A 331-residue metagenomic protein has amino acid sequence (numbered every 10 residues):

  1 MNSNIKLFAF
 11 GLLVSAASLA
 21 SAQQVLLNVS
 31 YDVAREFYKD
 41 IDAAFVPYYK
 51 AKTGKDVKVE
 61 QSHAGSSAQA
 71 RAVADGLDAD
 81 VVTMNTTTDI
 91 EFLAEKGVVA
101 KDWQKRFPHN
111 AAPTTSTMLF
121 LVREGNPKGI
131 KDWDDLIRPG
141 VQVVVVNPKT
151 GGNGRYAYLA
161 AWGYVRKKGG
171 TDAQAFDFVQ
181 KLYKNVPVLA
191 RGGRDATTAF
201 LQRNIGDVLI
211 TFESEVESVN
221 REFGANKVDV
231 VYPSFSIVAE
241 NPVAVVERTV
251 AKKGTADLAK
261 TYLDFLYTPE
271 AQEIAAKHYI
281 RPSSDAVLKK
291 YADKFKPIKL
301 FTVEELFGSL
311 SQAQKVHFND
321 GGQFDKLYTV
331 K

Functional and structural regions predicted by a protein language model:
M1-A9: Bacterial N-terminal signal peptides that target proteins for export
S15-S21: N-terminal signal peptide c-region/cleavage motif recognized by signal peptidases
Q23-G151, A292-D293, Y328-T329: N-terminal segment of the mature folded domain
V29-Y31, V122-E124, Q142-K168, L182-V186 (+1 more regions): Short beta-strand->loop
A112-S116, F178-Y183, A190-R191, F223-A256 (+1 more regions): Periplasmic-binding protein-like
G125-K131, T150, G163-T171, T249-D257: Short helix-loop capping/hinge motifs at secondary-structure junctions, enriched in acidic/polar residues
K168-S234: Ligand-binding pocket segment of bilobal, Venus flytrap-like solute-binding proteins
V250-K331: Extracellular/periplasmic juxtamembrane helices and adjacent flexible linkers that interface with membrane partners
